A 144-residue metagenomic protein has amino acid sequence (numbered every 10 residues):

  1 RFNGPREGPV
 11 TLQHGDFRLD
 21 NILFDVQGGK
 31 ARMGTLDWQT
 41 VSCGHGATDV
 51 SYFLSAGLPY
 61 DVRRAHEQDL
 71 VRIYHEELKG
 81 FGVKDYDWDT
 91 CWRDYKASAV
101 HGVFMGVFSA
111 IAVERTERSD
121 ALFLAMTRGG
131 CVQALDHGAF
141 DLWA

Functional and structural regions predicted by a protein language model:
R1-F2, G15-R18, L23-F24, W38 (+1 more regions): Tryptophan-centric aromatic hotspots in well-structured domains and transmembrane helices
R1-H14, D25-G28, M126, Q133-A144: ATP-dependent phospho-/nucleotidyl transfer catalytic cores
R6, V10, G15, C43-G46 (+1 more regions): Active-site-proximal structural scaffolding
P9, V62, H66, D87 (+1 more regions): Conserved acidic
F17-L19, K30-M33, W92, S98 (+1 more regions): Active-site lining segments that contact anionic ligands and/or coordinate catalytic metals
R18-A56: Catalytic activation segment of kinase domains across protein kinase-like and atypical kinase folds
T40-V83, A99-A121: Active-site activation/catalytic loop segments of kinase-like enzymes and analogous catalytic loops in related
V83-R93, G102-A144: Helical subdomain adjoining the active site within ATP-dependent kinase catalytic cores
